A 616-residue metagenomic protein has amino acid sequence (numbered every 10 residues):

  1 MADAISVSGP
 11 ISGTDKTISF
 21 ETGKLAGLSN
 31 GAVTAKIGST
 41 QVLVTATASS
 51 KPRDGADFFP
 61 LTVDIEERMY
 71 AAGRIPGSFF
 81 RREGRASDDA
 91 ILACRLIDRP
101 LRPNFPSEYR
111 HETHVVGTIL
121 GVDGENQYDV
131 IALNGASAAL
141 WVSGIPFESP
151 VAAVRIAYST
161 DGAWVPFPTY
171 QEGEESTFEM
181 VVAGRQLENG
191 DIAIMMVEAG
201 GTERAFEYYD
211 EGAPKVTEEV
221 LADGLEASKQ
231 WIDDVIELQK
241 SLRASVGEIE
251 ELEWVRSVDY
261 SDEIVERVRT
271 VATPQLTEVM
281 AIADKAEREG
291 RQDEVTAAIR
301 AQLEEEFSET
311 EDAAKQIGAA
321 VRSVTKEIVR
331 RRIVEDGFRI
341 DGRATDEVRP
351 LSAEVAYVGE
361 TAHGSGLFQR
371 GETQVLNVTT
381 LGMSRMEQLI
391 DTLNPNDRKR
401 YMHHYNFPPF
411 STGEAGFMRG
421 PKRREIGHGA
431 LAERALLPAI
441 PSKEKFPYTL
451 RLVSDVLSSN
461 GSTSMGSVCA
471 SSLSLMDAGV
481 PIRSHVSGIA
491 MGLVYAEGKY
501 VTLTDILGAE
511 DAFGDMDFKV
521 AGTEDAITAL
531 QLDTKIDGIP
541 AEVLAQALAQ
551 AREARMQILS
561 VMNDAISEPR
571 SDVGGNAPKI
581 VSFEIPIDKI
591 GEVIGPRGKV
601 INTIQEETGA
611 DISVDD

Functional and structural regions predicted by a protein language model:
M1, K51-R53, P106-Y109, W141-E148 (+4 more regions): Secondary-structure transition/capping motifs at alpha-helix termini and the adjoining loop/turn into the next element
M1-S49, P150, V246-P395, P578-E592 (+1 more regions): Extended amphipathic alpha-helical scaffolds
A2-S8, G13-K16, N30, Q41 (+10 more regions): Alpha/propeptide regions of enzymes that mature by internal proteolysis
S29-H114, I119-N126, A193, E198-D210 (+4 more regions): Glycine-rich, flexible beta-strand/loop modules in the N-terminal catalytic cores of phosphate-handling
S107-T113, E148-P150, V235-W254, A286-E287 (+7 more regions): Flexible, glycine/charged-enriched surface loops at secondary-structure junctions
G121, F417-P421, E425-D616: Conserved structured catalytic cores and adjacent interaction surfaces of nucleotide-binding/hydrolyzing enzymes
I131-S143, G224-A227, W231-I232, Q302 (+10 more regions): Stable alpha-helical structural segments in soluble proteins, enriched in small hydrophobic residues
P146-I282, L475-S571: Mobile "lid/hinge" segments at catalytic clefts and subdomain interfaces of large enzymes
